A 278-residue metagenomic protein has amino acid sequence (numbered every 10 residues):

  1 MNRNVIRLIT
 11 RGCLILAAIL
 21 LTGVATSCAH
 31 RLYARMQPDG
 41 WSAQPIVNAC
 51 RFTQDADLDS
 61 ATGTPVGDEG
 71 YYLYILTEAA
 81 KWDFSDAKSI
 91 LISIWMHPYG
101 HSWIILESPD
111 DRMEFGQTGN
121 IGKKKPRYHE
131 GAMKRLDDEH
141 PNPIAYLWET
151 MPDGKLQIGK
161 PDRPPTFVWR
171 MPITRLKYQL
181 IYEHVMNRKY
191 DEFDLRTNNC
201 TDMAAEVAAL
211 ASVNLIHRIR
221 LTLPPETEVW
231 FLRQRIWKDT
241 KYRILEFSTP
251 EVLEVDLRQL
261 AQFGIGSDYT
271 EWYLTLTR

Functional and structural regions predicted by a protein language model:
N2-L14: Bacterial N-terminal signal peptides that target proteins for export
A17-T22: Hydrophobic membrane-insertion alpha-helices, especially the h-region of bacterial N-terminal signal peptides
A29-A61, Q179-R278: Activation targets extended, charge/polar-rich intrinsically disordered C-terminal tails
Y33-R163: Glycine-rich catalytic cores of cysteine/serine-nucleophile enzymes that process amide/ester linkages in cell-envelope
I90-S93, R163-M171, M186-L195: Second-shell loop/turn segments in exported
P152-E183: A structural motif
